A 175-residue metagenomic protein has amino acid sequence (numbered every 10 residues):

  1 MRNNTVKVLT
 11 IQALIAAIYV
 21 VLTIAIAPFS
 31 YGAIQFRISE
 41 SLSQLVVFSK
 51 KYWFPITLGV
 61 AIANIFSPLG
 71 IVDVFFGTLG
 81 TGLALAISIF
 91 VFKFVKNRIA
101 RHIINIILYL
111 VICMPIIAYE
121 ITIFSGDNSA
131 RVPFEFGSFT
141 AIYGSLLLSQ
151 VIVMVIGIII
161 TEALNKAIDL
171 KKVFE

Functional and structural regions predicted by a protein language model:
M1-F54: Hydrophobic transmembrane alpha-helices
L9-A13, P55, D73-F76, S145: Small-residue packing motifs within transmembrane alpha-helices
Y19, I56-N64: Small-polar-interrupted transmembrane alpha-helices in polytopic inner-membrane proteins
P28-A33, A61-L79, L83-E175: Membrane-embedded alpha-helical hairpins and interfacial helices in multi-pass inner-membrane proteins
V46-I56, K93-R101: Membrane-helix interface "capping/anchor" motifs
